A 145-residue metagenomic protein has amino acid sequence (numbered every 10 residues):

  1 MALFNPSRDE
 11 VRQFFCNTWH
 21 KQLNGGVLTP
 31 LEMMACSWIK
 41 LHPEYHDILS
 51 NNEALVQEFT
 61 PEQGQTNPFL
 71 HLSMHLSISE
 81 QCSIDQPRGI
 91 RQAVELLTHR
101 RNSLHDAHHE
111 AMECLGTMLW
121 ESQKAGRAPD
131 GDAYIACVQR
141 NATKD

Functional and structural regions predicted by a protein language model:
A2-T66: Core of compact, soluble alpha-helical bundle domains
R8, G25-T29, H71, L104-H109: Alpha-helix N-cap/helix-initiation sites
F15, A35-I39, S73-I78, V94 (+1 more regions): Short alpha-helical scaffolding segments that buttress acidic/His motifs in well-ordered protein cores
T29, D47, R88, H105-H109 (+1 more regions): Short, solvent-exposed positions on alpha-helices
E44-H99: Heme-based O2/NO sensor domains and their adjacent alpha-helical segments, primarily globin folds but also including
P68, I78, C82, G116 (+2 more regions): Non-catalytic terminal/accessory segments
I84-E121: A mid-sequence interfacial segment
W120, K124-D145: Glycine-rich, aromatic-bearing surface loops/beta-hairpins
